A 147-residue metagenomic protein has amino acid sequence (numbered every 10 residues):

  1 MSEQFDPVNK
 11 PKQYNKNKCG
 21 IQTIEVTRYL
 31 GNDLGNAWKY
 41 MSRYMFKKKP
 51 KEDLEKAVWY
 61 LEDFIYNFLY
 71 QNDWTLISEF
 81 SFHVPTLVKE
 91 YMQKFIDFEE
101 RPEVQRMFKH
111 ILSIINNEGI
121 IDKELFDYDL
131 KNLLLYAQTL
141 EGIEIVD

Functional and structural regions predicted by a protein language model:
M1-D147: Intrinsically disordered, low-complexity regulatory regions that flank transcription factor DNA-binding cores
